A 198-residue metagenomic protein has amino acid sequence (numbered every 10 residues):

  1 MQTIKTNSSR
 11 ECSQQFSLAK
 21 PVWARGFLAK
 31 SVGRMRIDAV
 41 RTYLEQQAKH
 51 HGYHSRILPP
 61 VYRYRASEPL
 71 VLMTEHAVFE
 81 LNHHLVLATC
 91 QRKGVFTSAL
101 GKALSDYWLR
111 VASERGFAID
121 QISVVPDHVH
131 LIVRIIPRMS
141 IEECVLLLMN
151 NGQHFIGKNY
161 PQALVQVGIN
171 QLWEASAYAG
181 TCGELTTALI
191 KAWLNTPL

Functional and structural regions predicted by a protein language model:
M1-L198: Charge-rich, low-complexity N-terminal segments
